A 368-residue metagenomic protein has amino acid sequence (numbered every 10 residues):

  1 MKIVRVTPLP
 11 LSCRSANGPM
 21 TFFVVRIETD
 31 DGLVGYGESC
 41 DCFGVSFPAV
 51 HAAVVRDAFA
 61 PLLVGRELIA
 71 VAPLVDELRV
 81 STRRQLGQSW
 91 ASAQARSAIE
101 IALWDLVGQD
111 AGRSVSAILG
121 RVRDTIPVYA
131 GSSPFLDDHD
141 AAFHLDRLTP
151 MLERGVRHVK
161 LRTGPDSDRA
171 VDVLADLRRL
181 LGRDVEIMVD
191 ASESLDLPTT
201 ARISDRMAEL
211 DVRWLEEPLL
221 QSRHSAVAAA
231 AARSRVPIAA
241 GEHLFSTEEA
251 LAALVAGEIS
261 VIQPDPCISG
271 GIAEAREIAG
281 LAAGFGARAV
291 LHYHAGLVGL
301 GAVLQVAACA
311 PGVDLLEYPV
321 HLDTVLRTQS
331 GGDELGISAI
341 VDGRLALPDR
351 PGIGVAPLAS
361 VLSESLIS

Functional and structural regions predicted by a protein language model:
M1-G44, V325-R327: Structured beta-strand/loop patches that form or line metal/cofactor-binding pockets in enzymes
E28-D110: Metal- or metallocofactor-binding catalytic centers and their adjacent structured scaffolds across diverse enzyme
G32, F59, I99, G112 (+7 more regions): Conserved, mostly hydrophobic/aromatic
D41, T163, S192-L195, L219-L220 (+3 more regions): Short, glycine/acidic-enriched loop or turn micro-motifs at the edges of active sites
V54-D57, G87, D205, D211 (+2 more regions): Shared catalytic-loop signature of beta/alpha-barrel
A117-S234: Metal-dependent enolase-superfamily TIM-barrel catalytic cores that perform enediolate-based chemistry
P351-S368: Extended hydrophobic packing segments that form well-structured cores
